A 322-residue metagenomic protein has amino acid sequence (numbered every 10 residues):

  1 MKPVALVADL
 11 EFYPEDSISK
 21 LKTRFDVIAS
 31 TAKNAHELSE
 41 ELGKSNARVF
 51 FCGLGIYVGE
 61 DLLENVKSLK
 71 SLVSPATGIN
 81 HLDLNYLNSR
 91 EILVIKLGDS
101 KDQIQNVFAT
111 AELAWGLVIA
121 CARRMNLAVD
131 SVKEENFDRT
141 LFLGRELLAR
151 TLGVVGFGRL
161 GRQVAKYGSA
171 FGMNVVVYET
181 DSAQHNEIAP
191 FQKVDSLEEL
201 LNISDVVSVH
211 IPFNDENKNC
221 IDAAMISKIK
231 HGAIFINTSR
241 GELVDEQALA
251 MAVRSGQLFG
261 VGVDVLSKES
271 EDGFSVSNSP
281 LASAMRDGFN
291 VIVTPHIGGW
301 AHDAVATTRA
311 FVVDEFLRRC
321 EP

Functional and structural regions predicted by a protein language model:
M1-G53, G172-V176: N-terminal glycine-/charge-rich "phosphate-binding" loop or analogous flexible N-terminal tail
E15-K22, L62-E64, L82-S89, S182-P190: Short loop/helix-cap segments at secondary-structure boundaries that form the rim of catalytic
K20, T140-G232: Rossmann-like dinucleotide/phosphate-binding beta-alpha-beta segment
L42-K44, L63-V66, L200-S204, I226-I229 (+1 more regions): A short, aliphatic-rich alpha-helical micro-motif
S45-V129, F235: Phosphate/diphosphate ligand-binding glycine-rich loop within oxidoreductases
L54-G55, T77, D205, I211-F213 (+2 more regions): Short glycine-/small-residue-rich Rossmann-like dinucleotide-binding loops
L63, K67-S71, L84-V94, V209 (+1 more regions): Beta-strand-loop-alpha-helix segment that lines the small-molecule cofactor/substrate pocket of alpha/beta enzymes
A223, G232-I234, T238-P322: Rossmann-like dinucleotide-binding domain for NAD(H)/NADP(H)
